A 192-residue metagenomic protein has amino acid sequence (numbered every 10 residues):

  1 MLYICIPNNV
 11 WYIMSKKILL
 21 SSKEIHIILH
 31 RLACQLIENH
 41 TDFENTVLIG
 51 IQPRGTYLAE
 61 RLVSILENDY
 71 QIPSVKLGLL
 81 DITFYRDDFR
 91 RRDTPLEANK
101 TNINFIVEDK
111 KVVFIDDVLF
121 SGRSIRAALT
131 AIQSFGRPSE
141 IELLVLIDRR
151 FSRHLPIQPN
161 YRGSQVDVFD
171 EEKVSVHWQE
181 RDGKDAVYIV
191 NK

Functional and structural regions predicted by a protein language model:
W11-N45: Active-site-facing substrate-recognition patch
A33, R61-D69, A131: Alpha-helical structural signal in soluble globular domains
F43-S64, G122: Charged, well-structured alpha/beta interaction segments
I72-V112: Short, glycine/charge-rich flexible loops or terminal/linker lids adjacent to PRPP-binding catalytic cores
I103-Q133: Internal catalytic-core helix/loop-beta-alpha segment that presents or stabilizes conserved functional determinants
T130-K192: PRPP-dependent phosphoribosyltransferase catalytic core
